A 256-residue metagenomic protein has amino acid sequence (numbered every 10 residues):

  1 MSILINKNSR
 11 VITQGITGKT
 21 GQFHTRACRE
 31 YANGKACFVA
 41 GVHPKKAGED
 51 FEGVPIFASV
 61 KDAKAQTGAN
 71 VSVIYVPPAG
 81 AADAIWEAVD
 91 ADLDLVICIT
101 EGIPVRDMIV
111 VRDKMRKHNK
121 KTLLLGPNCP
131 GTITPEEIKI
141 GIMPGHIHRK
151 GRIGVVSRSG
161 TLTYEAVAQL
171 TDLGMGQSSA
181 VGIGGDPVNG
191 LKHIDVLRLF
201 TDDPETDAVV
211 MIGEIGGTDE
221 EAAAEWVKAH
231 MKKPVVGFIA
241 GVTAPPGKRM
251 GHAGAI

Functional and structural regions predicted by a protein language model:
M1-I256: Catalytic-core regions of core metabolic enzymes, especially those transforming organic acids/acyl-group intermediates
